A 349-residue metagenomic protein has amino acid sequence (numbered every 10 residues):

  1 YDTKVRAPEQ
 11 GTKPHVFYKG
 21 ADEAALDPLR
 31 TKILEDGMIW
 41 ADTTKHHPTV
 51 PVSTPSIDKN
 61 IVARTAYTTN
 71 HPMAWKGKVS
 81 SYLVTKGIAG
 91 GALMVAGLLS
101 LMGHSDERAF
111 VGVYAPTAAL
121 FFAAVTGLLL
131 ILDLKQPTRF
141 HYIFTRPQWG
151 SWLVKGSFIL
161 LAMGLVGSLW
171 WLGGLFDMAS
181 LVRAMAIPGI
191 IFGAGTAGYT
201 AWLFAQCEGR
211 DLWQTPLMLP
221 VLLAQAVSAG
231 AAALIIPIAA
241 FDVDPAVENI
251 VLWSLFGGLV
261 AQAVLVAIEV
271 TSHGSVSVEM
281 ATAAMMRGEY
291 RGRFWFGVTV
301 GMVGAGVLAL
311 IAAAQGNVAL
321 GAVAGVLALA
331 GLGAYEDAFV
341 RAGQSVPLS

Functional and structural regions predicted by a protein language model:
Y1-D42: N-terminal glycine-rich FAD/FM-binding segment characteristic of electron-transfer flavoproteins
D27, I39-R64, L129, A194: Short, charged cytosolic
I57-N70, T138-F140: Membrane-proximal N-terminal segments immediately preceding the first transmembrane helix
P72-K76, A119-F121: An N-terminal structural lobe/cap that precedes and organizes the functional/catalytic core across diverse proteins
K76-G77, S81-I88, S100-E107, P147-S151 (+1 more regions): Long, contiguous internal "core" modules enriched in hydrophobic/ aromatic residues
A92-I159: Membrane helical hairpin/interfacial module
Q344-S349: Short, highly charged, low-complexity non-transmembrane loops/tails of multi-pass membrane proteins
